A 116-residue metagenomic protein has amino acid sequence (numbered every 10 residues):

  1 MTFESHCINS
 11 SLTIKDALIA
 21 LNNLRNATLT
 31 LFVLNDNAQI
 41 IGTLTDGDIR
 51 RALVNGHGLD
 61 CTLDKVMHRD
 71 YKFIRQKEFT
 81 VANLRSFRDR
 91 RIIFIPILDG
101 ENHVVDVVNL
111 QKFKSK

Functional and structural regions predicted by a protein language model:
M1-C7, T45-R50: N-terminal/domain-start segments enriched in small and hydrophobic, helix-friendly residues, covering either
M1-H6, L18, C61-Y71: Bateman (tandem CBS) regulatory domains
C7-T28, L34, L53, F73-I92 (+1 more regions): The conserved cystathionine-beta-synthase
K15-L18, R50, M67, K114: Generic structural signal for individual residues within well-ordered alpha-helical segments across diverse proteins
T28-L29, I40-T45, N55-L63, Q76-K77: Phosphate-interaction motifs
F32, Q39-V54, I92, P96 (+1 more regions): Short beta->alpha transition motifs characteristic of CBS
